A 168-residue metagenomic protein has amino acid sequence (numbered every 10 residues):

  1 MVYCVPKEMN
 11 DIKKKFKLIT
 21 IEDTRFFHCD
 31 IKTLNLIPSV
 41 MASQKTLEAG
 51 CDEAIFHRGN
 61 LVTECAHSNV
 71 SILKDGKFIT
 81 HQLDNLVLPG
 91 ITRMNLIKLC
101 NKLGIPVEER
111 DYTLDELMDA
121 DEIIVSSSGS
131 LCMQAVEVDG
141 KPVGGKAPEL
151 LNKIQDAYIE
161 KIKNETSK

Functional and structural regions predicted by a protein language model:
M1-K168: Helix-start/capping segments and mature chain N-termini
